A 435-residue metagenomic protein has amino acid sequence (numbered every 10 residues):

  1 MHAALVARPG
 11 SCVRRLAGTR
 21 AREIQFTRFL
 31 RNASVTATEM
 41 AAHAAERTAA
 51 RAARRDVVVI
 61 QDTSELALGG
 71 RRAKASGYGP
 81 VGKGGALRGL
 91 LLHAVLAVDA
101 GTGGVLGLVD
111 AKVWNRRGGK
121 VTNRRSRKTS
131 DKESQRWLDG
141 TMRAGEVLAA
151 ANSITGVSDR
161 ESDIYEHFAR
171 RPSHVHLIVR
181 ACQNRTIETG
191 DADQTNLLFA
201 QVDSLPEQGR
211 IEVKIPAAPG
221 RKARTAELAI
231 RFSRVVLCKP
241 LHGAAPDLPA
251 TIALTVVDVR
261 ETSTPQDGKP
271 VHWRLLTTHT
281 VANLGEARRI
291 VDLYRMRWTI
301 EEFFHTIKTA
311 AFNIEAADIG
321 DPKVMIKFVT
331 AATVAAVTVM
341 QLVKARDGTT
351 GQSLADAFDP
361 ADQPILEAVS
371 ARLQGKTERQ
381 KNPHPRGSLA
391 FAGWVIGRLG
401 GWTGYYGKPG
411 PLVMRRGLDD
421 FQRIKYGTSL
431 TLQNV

Functional and structural regions predicted by a protein language model:
M1-S76, K83-L91, L96-V435: Single, function-defining residue in the core of a domain
